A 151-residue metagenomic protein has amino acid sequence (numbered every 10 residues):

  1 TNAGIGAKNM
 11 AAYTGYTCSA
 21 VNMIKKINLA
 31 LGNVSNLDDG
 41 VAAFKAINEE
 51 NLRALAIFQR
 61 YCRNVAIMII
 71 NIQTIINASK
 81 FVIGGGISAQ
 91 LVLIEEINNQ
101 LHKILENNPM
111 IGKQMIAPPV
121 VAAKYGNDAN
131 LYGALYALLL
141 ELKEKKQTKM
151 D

Functional and structural regions predicted by a protein language model:
G4-D151: ATP-binding/phosphotransfer module of carbohydrate and carboxylate kinases, centering on a glycine-rich
